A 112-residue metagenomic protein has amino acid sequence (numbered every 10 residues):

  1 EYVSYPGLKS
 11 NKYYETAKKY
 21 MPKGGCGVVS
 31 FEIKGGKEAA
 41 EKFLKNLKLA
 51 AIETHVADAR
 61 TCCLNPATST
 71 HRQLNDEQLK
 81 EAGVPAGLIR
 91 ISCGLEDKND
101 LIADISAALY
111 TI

Functional and structural regions predicted by a protein language model:
E1-K48, T54, D58-R60, L74-K80: Conserved small-domain helix->loop->beta segment predominantly found in fold-type I
K45, T61-I112: PLP-dependent enzyme catalytic core of the Aspartate aminotransferase-like
